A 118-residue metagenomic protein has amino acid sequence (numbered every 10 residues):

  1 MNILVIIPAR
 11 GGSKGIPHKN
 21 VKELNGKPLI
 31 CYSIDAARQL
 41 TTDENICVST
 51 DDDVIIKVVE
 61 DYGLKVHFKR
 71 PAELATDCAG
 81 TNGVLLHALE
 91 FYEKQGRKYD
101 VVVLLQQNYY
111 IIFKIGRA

Functional and structural regions predicted by a protein language model:
M1-P17: N-terminal nucleotide-binding beta1-loop-alpha1 segment
N2-I3, D43, L64, Y99: Local beta-strand N-terminus motif with an aromatic residue
K22-D35: Short catalytic helix/loop segments, enriched in acidic residues and glycine and frequently bearing histidine
K22-E23, C47-V48, L104: Conserved SAM-binding loop
A36-D43: Short, acidic, metal-binding catalytic loop of nucleotide-sugar glycosyltransferases
D53-V103, I111-I112: Short phosphate-binding loop-to-helix
G116-A118: Conserved small/polar residues in nucleotide/adenosyl-binding loops
